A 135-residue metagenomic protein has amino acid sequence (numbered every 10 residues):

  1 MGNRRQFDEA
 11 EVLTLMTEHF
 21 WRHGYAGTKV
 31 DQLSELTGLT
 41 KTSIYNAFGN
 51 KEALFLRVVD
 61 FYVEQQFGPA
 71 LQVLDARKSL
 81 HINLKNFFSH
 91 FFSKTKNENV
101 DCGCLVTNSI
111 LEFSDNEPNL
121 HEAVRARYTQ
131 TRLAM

Functional and structural regions predicted by a protein language model:
M1-F7: N-terminal intrinsically disordered/low-complexity leader segments
E11, L15, H19-A53, R57: Helix-turn-helix
F48, N108-N116: Short helix-capping/turn signature of helix-turn-helix
R57, Q72-D101: Hydrophobic alpha-helical connector segments
D60-F67: Short, basic, alpha-helical segments at the C-terminal edge of helix-turn-helix-like DNA-binding modules
I82, D115-M135: Amphipathic alpha-helical packing segments from all-alpha helical-bundle domains
